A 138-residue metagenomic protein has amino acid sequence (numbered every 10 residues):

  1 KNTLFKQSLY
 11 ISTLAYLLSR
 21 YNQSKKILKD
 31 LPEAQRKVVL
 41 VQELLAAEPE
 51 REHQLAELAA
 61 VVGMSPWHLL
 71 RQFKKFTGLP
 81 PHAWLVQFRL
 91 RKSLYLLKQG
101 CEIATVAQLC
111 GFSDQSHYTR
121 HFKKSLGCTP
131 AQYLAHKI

Functional and structural regions predicted by a protein language model:
K1-Q7, I11-V62, K75-A83, Q87: Short, Lys/Arg-enriched, Trp-marked, Pro/Gly-tolerant hinge/linker segments that flank
L4, S65, F112-D114: Intrinsic low-complexity/disordered segments
F5-S8, H117, H121: Short, charged alpha-helical segments
Q42-A47, E52-A56, K75-Q115, T119 (+1 more regions): Terminal helix-turn-helix DNA-binding modules in bacterial transcription factors
A60, R71, K75, Q108-L109 (+1 more regions): Alpha-helical residues within the helix-turn-helix
G127-H136: Short, basic/aromatic-enriched C-terminal tail that caps enzymatic domains
